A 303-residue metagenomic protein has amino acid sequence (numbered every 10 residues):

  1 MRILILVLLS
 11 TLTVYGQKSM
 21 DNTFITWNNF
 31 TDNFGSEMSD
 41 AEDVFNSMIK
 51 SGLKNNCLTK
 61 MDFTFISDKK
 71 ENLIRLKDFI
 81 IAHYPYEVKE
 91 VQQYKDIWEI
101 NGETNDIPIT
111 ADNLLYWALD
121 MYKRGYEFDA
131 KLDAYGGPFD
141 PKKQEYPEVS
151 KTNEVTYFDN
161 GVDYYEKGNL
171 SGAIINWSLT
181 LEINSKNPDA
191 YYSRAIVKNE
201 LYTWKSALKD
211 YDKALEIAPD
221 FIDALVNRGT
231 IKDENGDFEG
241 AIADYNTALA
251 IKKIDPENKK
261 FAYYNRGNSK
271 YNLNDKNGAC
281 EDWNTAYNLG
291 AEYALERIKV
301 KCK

Functional and structural regions predicted by a protein language model:
M1-L4, Q17: Short, Lys/Arg-enriched, disordered terminal segments
I3-L12: Sec-dependent N-terminal signal peptides
L4, F34-M38, N55-C57, W177 (+3 more regions): Homeobox/homeodomain signature
L6, L53-N55, Q92, T180 (+2 more regions): Generic marker of residues within folded, mature protein domains
L9, M121-Y122, S178: Short, charged low-complexity linear motifs
Q17, E148-K303: Alpha-helical tetratricopeptide repeat
K18-V149: Long, contiguous binding/interaction regions
